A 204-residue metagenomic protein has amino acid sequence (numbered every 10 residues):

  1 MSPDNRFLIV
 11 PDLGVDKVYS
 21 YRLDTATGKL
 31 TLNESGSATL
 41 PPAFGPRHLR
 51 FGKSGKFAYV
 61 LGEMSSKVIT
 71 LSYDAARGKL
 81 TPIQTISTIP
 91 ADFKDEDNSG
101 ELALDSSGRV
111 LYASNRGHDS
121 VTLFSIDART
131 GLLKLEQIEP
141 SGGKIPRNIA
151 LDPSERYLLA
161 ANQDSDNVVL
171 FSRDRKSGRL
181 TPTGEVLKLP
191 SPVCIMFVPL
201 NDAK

Functional and structural regions predicted by a protein language model:
M1-F7, T39-F57, T88-G108, G142-Y157 (+1 more regions): Beta-rich, blade/repeat-based domains predominating in secreted/periplasmic proteins but also intracellular
S2-P3, V10-L13, G52, V60-E63 (+2 more regions): Conserved beta-strand positions in repeat-built beta-propeller and related beta-rich domains
D16-V18, S66-V68, D119-V121, D166-V168: Structural signal for beta-propeller blades
Y21-L30, L71-K79, F124-G131, S172-R179: Short loop/turn segments immediately following beta-strands, especially the blade-tip and inter-blade linker loops
L32-I89: Acidic, glycine-rich loop-and-beta core segments that form the ion-binding/anion-interacting portion of active sites
N33-T39, Q84-D92, K134-P140, P182-V186: A short beta-strand motif characteristic of beta-propeller blades
T122-F171: C-terminal hydrophobic structural anchor segments that stabilize assembly/packing rather than catalytic chemistry
D164-S172, T181-K204: Blade-level signature of beta-propeller repeat domains, shared across WD40, Kelch, NHL, RCC1 and BNR/Asp-box propellers
